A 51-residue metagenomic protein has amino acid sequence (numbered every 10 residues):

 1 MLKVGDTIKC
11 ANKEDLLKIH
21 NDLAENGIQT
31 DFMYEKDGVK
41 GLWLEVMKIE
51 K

Functional and structural regions predicted by a protein language model:
M1-V4, A11-T30: A short, charged, amphipathic alpha-helix used as a generic interaction element across diverse proteins
K3, T7-K9, K40-W43: Ser/Thr- (and often Asn-) enriched beta-sheet segments in non-cytosolic proteins
Q29-D37, K51: Short N-terminal "domain-start" leader segments that mark the transition from disordered tails or signal peptides into
G38-E50: C-terminal edge-of-domain segments
